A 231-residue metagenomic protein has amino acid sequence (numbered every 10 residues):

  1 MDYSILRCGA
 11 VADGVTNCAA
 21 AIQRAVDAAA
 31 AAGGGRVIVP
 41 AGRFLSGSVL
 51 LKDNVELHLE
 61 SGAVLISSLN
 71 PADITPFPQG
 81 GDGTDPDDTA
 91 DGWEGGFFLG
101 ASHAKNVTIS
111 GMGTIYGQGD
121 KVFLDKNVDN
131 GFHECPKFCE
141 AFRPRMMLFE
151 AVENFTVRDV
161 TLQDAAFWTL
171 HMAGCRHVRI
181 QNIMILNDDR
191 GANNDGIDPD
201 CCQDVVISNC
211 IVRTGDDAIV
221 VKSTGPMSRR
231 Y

Functional and structural regions predicted by a protein language model:
M1-Y231: Extracellular/periplasmic carbohydrate-active domains that bind, remodel, or depolymerize complex polysaccharides
